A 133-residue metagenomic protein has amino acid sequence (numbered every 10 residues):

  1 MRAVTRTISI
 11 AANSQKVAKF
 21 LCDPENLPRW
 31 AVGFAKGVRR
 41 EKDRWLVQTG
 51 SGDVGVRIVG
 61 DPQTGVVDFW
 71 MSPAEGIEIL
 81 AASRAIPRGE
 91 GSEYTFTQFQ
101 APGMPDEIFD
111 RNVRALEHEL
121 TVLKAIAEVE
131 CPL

Functional and structural regions predicted by a protein language model:
M1-A3, T64, E78, G91: A general secondary-structure signal for short beta-strands and their flanking turns/coil in non-transmembrane regions
M1-G37: Hydrophobic ligand-binding cavity/cleft-lining segments
A3-T5, G52-G55, I77-A82: Short, surface-exposed coil-to-beta transition loops
A11-Q15, V59-Q63, A85-E93: A short, structured loop/turn motif at beta-sheet edges
V17-L21, L27, W45, I58 (+3 more regions): Hydrophobic pocket/interface hotspot
A35-R40, V47, I58-G60, A85: Short, exposed beta-strand/loop patches in secreted or surface proteins that constitute
R44-G50, V67-A74, Q98: Short beta-strand segments that buttress and anchor functional surface loops
M71-L133: Beta-strand/loop substructures that line and gate deep hydrophobic ligand-binding cavities in soluble
